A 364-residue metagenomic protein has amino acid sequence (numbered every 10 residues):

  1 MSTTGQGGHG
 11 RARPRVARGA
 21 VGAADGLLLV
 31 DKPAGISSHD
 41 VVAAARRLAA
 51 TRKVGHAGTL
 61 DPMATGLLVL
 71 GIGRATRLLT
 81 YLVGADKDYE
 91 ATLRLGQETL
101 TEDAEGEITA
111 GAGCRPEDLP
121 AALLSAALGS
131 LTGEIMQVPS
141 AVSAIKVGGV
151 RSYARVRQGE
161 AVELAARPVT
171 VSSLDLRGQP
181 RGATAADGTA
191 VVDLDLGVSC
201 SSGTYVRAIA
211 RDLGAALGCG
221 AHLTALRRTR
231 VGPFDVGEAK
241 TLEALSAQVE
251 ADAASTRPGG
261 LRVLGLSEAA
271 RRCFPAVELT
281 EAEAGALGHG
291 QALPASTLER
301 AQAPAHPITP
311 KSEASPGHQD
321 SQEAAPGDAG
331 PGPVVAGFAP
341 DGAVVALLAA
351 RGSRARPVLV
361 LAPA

Functional and structural regions predicted by a protein language model:
M1-P33, H39-H56, L60, A64 (+4 more regions): Accessory RNA 3′-end/elbow-binding domains used by RNA modification enzymes
S2-A208, D212-E238, L347: RNA pseudouridine synthases
